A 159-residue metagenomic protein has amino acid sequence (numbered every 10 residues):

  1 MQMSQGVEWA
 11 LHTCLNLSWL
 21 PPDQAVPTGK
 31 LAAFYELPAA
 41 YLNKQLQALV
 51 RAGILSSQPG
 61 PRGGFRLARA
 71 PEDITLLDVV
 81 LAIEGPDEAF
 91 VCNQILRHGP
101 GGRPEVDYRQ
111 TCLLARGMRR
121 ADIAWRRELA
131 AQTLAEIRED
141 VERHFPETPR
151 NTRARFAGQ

Functional and structural regions predicted by a protein language model:
M1-T13: Short alpha-helical segments that sit at the start of domains
A25-E36: A short alpha-helical element within helix-turn-helix/winged-helix DNA-binding domains across DNA-binding proteins
A33, V50-R51: Alpha-helical residues within the helix-turn-helix
A40: Key DNA-contact positions within bacterial/archaeal DNA-binding proteins
G53-R62, R66-A68: Beta-hairpin "wing" of winged helix-turn-helix
P71-R97, L114-M118: Conserved segment of winged-helix/HTH DNA-binding domains
C92-Q159: C-terminal regulatory/oligomerization modules of transcriptional regulators
